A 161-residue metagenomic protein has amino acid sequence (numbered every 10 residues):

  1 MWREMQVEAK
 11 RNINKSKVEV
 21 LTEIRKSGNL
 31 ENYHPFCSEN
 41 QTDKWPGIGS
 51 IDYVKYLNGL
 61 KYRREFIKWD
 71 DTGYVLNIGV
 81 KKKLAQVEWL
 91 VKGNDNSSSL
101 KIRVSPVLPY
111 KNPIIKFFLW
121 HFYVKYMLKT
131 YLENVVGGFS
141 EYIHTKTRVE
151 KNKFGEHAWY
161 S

Functional and structural regions predicted by a protein language model:
M1-W45, Y160-S161: Hydrophobic ligand-binding cavity/cleft-lining segments
Q6-E8, G59-R63, K83-E88: Short, surface-exposed coil-to-beta transition loops
N14-V18, K68-T72, L90-L100: A short, structured loop/turn motif at beta-sheet edges
E19-I24, L30, D52, F66 (+3 more regions): Hydrophobic pocket/interface hotspot
C37, E65-F66: A structural signal for short, hydrophobic beta-strand segments that form beta-sheets in beta-rich/all-beta domains
T42, V136-S161: Short, highly charged C-terminal tails/helix-capping segments
W45-Y53, K68-N77, R148: Short, hydrophobic/aromatic-rich segments at coil-to-beta transitions
V80-E133, E141, E150-N152: Beta-strand/loop substructures that line and gate deep hydrophobic ligand-binding cavities in soluble
